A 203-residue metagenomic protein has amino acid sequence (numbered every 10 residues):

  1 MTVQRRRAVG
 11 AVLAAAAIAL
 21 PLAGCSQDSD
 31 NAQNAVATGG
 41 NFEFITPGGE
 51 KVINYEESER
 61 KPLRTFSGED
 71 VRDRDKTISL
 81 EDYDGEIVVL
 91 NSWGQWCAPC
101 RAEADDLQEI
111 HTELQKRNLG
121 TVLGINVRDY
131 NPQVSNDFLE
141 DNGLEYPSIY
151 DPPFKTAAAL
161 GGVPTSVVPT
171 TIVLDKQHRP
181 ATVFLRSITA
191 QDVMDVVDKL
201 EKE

Functional and structural regions predicted by a protein language model:
M1-E69, E203: N-terminal targeting signals for export/organelle localization
D70-R72, L174-D175: Short, acidic, Ser/Thr-enriched surface-loop or helix-capping motifs
R74-K76, R179: Residue-level signal for well-ordered, solvent-exposed loop/turn and beta-edge residues enriched in charged/polar side
T77-R101, L107: Short active-site neighborhood of thiol/selenol oxidoreductases, capturing the structured segment around
I87-V88, G120, P169: Alpha/beta-hydrolase fold active-site loops
R101-N142, P152-A159: Structural microenvironment flanking redox-active thiols in thiol-disulfide oxidoreductases
E140-E145, D151-K202: Thiol/disulfide oxidoreductase modules built on the thioredoxin-like
